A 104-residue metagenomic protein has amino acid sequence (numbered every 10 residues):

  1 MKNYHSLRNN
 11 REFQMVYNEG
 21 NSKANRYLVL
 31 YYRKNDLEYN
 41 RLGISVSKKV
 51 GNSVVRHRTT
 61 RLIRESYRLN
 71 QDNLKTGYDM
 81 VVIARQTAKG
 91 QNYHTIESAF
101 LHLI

Functional and structural regions predicted by a protein language model:
M1-I104: Positively charged, solvent-exposed patches that mediate nucleic-acid binding
